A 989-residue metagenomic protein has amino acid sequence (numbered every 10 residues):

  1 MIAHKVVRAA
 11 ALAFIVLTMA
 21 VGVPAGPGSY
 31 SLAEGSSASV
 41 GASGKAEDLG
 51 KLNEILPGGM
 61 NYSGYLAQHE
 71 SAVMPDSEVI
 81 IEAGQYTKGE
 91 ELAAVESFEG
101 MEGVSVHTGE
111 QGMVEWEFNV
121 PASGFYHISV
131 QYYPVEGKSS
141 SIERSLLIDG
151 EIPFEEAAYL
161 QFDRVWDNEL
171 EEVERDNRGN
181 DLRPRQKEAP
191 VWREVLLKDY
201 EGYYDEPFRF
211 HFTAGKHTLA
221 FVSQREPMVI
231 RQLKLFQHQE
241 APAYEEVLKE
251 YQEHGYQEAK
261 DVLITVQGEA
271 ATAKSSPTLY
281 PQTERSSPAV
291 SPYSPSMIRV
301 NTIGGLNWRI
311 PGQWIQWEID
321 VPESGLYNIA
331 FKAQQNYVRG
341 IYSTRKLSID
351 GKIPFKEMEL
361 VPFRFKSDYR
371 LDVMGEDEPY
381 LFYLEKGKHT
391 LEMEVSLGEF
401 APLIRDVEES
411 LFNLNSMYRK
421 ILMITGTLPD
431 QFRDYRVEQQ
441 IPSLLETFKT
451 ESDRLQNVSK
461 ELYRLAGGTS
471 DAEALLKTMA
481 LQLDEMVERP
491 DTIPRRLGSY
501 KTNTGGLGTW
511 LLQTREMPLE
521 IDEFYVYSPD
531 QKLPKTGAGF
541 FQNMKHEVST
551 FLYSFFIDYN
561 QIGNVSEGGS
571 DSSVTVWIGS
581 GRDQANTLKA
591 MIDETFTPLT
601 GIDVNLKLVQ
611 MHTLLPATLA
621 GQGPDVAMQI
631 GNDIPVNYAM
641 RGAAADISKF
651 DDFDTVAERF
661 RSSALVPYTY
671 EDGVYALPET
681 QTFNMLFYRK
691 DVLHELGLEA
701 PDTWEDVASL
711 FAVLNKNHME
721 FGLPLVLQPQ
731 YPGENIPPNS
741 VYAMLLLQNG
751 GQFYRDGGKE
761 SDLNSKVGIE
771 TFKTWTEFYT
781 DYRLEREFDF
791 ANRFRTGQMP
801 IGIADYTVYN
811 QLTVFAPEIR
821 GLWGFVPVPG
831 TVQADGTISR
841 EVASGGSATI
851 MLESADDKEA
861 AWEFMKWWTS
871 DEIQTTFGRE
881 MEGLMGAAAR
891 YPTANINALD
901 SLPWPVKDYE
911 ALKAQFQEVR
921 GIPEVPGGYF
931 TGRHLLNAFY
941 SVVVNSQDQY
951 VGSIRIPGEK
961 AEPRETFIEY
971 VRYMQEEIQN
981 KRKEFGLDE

Functional and structural regions predicted by a protein language model:
G28-L533: Extracytoplasmic
A122, E323, A816-R890, Q917-G921 (+2 more regions): Extracytoplasmic/periplasmic substrate-recognition and gating elements
F355, I493-R496, F524-Y527, A843 (+1 more regions): C-terminal capping/gating helix-and-loop segments adjacent to ligand/active sites or protein-protein/ligand interfaces
L552-S570, N632-M685, A708, H718 (+2 more regions): Hinge/lid segment of periplasmic solute-binding proteins
G569-R582, F596, I602-K607, V626 (+2 more regions): Short, well-ordered beta-strand elements
E594-F660, P667, D691-E699, Q798-I801 (+4 more regions): Extracytoplasmic "Venus flytrap"/periplasmic binding protein-like
Y670-E679, N684, A708-S761, V767-G768 (+1 more regions): Extracytoplasmic/periplasmic solute-binding protein
G757-E787: Glycine-centered hinge/linker elements that transmit conformational signals in sensory and ligand-binding systems
